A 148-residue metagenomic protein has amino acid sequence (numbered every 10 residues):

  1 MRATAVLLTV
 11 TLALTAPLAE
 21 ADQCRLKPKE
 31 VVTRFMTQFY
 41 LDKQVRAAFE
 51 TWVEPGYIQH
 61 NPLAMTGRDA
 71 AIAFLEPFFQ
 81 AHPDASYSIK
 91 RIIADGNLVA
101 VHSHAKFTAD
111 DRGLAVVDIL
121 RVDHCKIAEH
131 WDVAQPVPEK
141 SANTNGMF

Functional and structural regions predicted by a protein language model:
A5-T15: Bacterial N-terminal signal peptides
L18-F148: C-terminal and inter-domain tail/linker signature
